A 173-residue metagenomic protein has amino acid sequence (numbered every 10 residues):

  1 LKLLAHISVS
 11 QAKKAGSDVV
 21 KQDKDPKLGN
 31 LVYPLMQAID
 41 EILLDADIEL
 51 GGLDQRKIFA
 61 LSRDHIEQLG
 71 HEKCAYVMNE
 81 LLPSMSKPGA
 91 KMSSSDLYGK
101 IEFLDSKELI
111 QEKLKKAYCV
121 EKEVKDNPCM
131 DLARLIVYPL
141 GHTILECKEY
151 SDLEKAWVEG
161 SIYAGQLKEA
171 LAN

Functional and structural regions predicted by a protein language model:
L1-A75: Divalent-metal (Mg2+/Mn2+/Ca2+)-assisted nucleotide/phosphate chemistry catalytic cores
A38, L44, R56-N173: Conserved nucleotide- and phosphate/pyrophosphate-binding catalytic cores in adenylate/nucleotidyl-handling enzymes
